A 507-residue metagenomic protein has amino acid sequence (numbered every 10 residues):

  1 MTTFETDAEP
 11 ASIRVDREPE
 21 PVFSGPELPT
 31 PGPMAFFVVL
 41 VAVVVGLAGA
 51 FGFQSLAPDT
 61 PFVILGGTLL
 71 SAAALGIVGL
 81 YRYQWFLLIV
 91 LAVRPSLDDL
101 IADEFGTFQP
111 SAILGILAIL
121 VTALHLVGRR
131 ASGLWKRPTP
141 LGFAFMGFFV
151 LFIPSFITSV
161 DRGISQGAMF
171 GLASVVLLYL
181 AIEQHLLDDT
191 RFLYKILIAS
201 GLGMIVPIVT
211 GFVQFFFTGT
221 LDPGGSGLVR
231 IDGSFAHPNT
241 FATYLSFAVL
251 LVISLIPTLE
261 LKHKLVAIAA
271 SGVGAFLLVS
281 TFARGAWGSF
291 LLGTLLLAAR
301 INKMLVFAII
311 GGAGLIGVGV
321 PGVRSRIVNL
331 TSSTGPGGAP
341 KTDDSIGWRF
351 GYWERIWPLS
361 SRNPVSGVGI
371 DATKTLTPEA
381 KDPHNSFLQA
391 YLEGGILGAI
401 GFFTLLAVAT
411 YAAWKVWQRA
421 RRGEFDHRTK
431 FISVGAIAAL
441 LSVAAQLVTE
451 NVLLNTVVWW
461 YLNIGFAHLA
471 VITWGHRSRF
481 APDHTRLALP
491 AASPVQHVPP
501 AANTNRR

Functional and structural regions predicted by a protein language model:
T3-F4, F36-V38, A42-A48, S71-G76 (+10 more regions): Alpha-helical transmembrane segments of multi-pass inner-membrane proteins
G32-H125, P154-T158, V443-A445, Y461: N-terminal signal-anchor transmembrane segment
V45-A48, I119, F307-A308, V434-R507: Transmembrane alpha-helices of multi-pass inner-membrane enzymes
G79-V90, G133-M146, L193-A199, V266 (+1 more regions): Membrane-interfacial loop-to-transmembrane alpha-helix junctions, especially the N-terminal start
D99-F105, G227-N239, K341: Short aromatic-rich membrane-water interface segments that cap or initiate transmembrane helices in multi-pass membrane
A112-I116, P140-F149, R162-Q184, M204: Aromatic-anchored transmembrane helix interface
L221, I231-G233, V328, P336-L397 (+1 more regions): Long extracytoplasmic/lumenal interhelical loops at the membrane interface of multi-pass membrane proteins
H263, I396-S442: Hydrophobic transmembrane alpha-helices and their immediate junctions
